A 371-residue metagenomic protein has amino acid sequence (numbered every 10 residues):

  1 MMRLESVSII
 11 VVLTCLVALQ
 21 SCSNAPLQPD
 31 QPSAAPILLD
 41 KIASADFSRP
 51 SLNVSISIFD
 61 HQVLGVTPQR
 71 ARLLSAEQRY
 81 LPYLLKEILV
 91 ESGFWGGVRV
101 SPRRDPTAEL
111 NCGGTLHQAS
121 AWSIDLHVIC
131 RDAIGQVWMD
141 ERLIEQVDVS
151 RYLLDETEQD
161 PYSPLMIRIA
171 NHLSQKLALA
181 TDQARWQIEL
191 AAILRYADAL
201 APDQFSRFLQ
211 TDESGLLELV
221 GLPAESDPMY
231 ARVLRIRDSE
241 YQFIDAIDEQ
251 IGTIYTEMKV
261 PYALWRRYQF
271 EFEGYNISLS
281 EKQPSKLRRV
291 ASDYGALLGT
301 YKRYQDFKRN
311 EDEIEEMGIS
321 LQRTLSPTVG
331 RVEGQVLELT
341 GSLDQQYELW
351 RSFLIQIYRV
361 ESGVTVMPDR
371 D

Functional and structural regions predicted by a protein language model:
M1-I9: Bacterial N-terminal signal peptides that target proteins for export
I9-L16: Hydrophobic helical h-region of N-terminal Sec-dependent signal peptides in bacterial secretory/periplasmic proteins
A18-S21: C-terminal motif of bacterial Sec signal peptides marking the signal peptidase cleavage site
P26-R49, V147-D371: C-terminal/domain-edge helix-coil "capping" segments
V54-I56, R99-V128: A short, hydrophobic beta-strand-centered structural micro-motif
S55-V90: An acidic helix/loop motif centered on a single conserved Asp/Glu that marks catalytic or ligand-interacting sites
E91-P106, E189: Short beta-strand->alpha-helix linker/helix-N-cap micro-motif that forms a surface specificity/interaction loop
G114-L153: Amphipathic beta-strand/beta-sheet edge segments enriched in Tyr/Trp
